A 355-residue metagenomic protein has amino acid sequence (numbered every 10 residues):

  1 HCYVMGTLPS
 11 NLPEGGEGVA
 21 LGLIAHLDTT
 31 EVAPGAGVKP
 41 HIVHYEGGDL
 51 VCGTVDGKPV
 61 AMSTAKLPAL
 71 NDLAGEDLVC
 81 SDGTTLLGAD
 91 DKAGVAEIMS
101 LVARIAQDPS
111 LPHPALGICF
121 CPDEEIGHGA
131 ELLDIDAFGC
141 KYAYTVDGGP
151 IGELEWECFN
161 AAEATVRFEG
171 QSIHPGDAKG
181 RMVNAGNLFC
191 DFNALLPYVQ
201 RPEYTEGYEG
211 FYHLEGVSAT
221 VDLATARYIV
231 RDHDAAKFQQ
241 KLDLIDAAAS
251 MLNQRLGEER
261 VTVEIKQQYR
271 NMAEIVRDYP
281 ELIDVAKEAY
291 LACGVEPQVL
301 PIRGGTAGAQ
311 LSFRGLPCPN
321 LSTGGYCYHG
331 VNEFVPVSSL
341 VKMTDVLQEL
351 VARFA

Functional and structural regions predicted by a protein language model:
T7-G16, F168: Short beta-strand-to-loop junctions in surface cap/lid or active-site-entrance loops
L12-P13, T220-D222, E296-E349: Zn-dependent metallopeptidase/amidohydrolase metal-coordination segment
G15-L111: Active-site metal-coordination/substrate-binding segment of hydrolases, especially metallo-dependent peptidases
G35-V38, Y45-E46, L50, A65-N71 (+4 more regions): Midchain, well-structured core segments that form catalytic/ion-binding scaffolds
D90-E97, A185-F189, L282, A307 (+1 more regions): Catalytic-loop motifs flanking and including active-site residues across diverse enzymes
M99-A106, D191-Y198, E349-A352: Short glycine/serine- and small hydrophobic-enriched flexible loop segments
V102-I126, E206-G207: Short helix-loop-beta-strand segments that form the rim/entrance of peptidase-like active sites
N187-Y204, F211-H213, R260, R270-C318: Active-site-adjacent substrate-binding region of metalloamidase/peptidase-like peptide-processing proteins
